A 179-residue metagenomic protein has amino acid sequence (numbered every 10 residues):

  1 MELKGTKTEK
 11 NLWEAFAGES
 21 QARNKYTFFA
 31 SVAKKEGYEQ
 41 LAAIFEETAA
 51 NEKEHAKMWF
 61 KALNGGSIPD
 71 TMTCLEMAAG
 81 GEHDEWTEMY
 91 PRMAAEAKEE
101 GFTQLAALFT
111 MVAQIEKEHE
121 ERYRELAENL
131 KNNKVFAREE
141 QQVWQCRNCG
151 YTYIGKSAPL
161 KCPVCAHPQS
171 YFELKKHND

Functional and structural regions predicted by a protein language model:
M1-D179: Non-heme di-metal
